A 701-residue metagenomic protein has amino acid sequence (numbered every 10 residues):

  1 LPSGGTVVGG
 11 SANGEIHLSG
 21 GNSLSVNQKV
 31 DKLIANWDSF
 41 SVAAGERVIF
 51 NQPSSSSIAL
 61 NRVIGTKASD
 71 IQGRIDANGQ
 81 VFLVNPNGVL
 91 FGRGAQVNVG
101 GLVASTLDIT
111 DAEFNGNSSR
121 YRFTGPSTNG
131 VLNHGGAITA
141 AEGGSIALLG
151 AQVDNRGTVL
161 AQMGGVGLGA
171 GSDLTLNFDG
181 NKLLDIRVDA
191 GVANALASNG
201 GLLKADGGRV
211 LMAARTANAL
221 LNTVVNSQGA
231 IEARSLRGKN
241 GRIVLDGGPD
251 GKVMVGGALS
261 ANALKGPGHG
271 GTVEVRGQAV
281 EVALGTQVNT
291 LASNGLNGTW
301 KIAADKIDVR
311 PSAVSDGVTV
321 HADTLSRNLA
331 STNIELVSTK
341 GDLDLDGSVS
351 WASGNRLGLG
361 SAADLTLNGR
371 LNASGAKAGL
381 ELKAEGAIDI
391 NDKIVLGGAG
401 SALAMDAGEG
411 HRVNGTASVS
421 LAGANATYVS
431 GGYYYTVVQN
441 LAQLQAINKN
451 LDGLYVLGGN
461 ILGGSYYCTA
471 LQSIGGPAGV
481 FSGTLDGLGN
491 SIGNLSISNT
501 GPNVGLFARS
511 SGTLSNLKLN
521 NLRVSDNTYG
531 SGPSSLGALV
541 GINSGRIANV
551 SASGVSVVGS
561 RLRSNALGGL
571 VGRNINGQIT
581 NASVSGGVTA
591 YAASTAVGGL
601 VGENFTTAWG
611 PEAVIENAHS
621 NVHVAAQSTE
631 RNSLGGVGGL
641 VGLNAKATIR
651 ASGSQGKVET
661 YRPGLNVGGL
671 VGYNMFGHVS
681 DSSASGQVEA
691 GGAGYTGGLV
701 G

Functional and structural regions predicted by a protein language model:
L1-Y435, N440-N450, I492: Extracellular and secretory-pathway beta-repeat/beta-biased strand scaffolds
I307-G701: Surface-exposed repetitive/solenoidal architectures
